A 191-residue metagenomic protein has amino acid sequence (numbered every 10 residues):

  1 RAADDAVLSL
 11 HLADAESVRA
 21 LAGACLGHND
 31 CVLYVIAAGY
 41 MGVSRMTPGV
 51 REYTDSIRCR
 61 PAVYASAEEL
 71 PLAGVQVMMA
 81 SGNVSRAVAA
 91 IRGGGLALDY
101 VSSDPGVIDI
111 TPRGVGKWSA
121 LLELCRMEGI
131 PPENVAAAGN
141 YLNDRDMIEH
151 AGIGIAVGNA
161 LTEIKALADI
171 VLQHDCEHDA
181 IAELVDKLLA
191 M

Functional and structural regions predicted by a protein language model:
A3, S44-M46, A87, M147 (+2 more regions): Short glycine-/acidic-enriched loop or helix-start segments at secondary-structure transitions that form or flank
A3-D5, E69-P71, S103-D104, E149 (+1 more regions): Short glycine-enriched loop/turn motifs at secondary-structure junctions
A3-R19: Glycine/small-residue-rich loop that forms an oxyanion/phosphate-binding "nest" at active or ligand-binding sites
A6, T47-R51, A90-G93, A151-I153 (+2 more regions): Short, glycine/charged-enriched secondary-structure capping and boundary segments
S9, A13, M79, Q173: Catalytic cores of large soluble enzymes that bind and process phosphate-bearing ligands
L10-H11, T54, E149: Short, flexible loop segments at the rims of nucleotide/cofactor-binding pockets, characterized by
V18-A20, A24, H28-A138, L142-R145: Conserved acidic, metal-coordinating active-site core of Asp-based, Mg2+-dependent phosphoryl-transfer enzymes
D109-M191: Mg2+-dependent phosphoryl-transfer enzymes with acidic/Ser/Thr/Gly-rich catalytic loops
